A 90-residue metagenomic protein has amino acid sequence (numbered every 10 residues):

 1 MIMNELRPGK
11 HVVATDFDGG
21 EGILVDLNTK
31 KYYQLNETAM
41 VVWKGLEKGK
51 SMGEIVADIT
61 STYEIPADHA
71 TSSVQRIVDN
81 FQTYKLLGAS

Functional and structural regions predicted by a protein language model:
M1-M40, K44, S90: Acidic, low-complexity/disordered tracts enriched in E/D and polar residues
K31-S90: Long, charge-rich, low-complexity alpha-helical segments
